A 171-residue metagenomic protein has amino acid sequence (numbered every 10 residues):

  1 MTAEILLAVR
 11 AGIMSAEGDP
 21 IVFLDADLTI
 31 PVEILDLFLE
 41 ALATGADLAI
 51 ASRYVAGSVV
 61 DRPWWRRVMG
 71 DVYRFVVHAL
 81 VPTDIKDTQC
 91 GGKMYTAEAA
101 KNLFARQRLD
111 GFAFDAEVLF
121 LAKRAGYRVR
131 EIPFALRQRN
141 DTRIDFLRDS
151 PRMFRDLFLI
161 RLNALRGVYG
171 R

Functional and structural regions predicted by a protein language model:
M1-S15, P20, V32-F112, Q138-R155: Acceptor/aglycone-binding surface of glycosyltransferases and processive sugar-polymer synthases
A26: Walker B catalytic motif
I30, F114-L121: Short active-site alpha-helical segment characteristic of glycosyltransferases and processive polysaccharide synthases
A49-A51, D87-T88, E131, R166 (+1 more regions): Short, hydrophobic secondary-structure boundary micro-motifs
T83-D84, D110, L119-R137: Catalytic donor-sugar/metal-binding loop of nucleotide-sugar-dependent glycosyltransferases
D156-R171: C-terminal, non-catalytic tails of nucleotide-sugar-dependent glycosyltransferases
